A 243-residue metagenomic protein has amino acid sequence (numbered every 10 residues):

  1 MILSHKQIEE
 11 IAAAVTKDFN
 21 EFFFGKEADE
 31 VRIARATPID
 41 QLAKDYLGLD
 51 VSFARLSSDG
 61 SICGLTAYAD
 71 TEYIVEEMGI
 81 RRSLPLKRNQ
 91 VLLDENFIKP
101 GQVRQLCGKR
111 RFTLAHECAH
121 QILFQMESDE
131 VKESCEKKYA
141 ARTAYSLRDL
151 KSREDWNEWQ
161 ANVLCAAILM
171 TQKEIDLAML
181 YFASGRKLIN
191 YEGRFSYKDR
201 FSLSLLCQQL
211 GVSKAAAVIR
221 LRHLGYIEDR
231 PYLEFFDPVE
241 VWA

Functional and structural regions predicted by a protein language model:
M1-A243: Active-site hotspot residues in diverse enzymes, especially metal/ion-binding acidic/histidine motifs
